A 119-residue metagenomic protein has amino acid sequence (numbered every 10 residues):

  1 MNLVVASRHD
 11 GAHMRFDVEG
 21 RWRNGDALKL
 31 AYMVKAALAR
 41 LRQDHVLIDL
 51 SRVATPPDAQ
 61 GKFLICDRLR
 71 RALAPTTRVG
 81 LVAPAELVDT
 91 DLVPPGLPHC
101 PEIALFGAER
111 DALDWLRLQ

Functional and structural regions predicted by a protein language model:
M1-Q119: Amphipathic, Lys/Arg-enriched alpha-helical "gate/interface" segment within cytosolic domains that mediates
